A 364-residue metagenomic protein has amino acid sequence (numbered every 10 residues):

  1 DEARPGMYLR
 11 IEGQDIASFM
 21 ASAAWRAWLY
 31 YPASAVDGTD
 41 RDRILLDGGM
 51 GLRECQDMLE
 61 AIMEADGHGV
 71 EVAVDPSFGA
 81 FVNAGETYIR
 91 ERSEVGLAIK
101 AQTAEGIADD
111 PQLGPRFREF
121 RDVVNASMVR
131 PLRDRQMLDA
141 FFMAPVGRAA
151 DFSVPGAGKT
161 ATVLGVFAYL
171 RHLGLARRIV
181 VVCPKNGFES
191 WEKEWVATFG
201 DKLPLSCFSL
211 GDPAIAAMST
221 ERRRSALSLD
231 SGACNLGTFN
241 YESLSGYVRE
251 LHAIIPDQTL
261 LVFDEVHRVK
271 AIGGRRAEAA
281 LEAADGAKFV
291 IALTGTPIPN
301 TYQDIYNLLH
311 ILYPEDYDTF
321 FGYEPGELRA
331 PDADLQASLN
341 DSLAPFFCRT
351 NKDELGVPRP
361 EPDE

Functional and structural regions predicted by a protein language model:
E2-A149, W195-K202, G211, R224 (+3 more regions): Charged, low-complexity
V146-V166: Walker A/P-loop
A176-R178, K193, A197, K202-C207 (+3 more regions): Conserved P-loop NTPase motor "coupling/switch" region that bridges the ATPase
V182-N186, S209-P213: A short hydrophobic beta-strand->loop->alpha-helix junction that borders the nucleotide-binding pocket of P-loop NTPases
N186-F188, S243-L244, T296-Y302: Conserved nucleotide-binding/hydrolysis micro-motifs of P-loop NTPases
F239-L260, R268-E282: Conserved RecA-like ASCE ATPase "motif II neighborhood" in helicase/translocase motors
